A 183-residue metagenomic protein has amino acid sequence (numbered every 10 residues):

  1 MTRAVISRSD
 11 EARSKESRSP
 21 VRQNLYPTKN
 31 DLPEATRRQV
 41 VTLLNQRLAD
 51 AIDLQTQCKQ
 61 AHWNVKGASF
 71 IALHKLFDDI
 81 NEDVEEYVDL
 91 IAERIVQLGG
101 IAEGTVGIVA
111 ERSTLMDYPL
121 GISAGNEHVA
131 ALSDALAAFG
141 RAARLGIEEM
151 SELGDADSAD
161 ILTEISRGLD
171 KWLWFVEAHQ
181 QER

Functional and structural regions predicted by a protein language model:
T2-N30: Acidic, low-complexity proline/glycine-rich segments
L25-R47, G125-H128, L132: Disorder-to-helix initiation segments
T28-K29, E34, I71-D79, A102-P119 (+1 more regions): Charge-rich, acidic-biased intrinsically disordered regions
D31-Q39, L54-I80, R144-D157: Helix-loop segments that flank and shape redox-cofactor active sites
L44, L48, H74-N81, E85 (+4 more regions): Amphipathic, non-transmembrane alpha-helical scaffold segments
L48, Q55, H62, N81 (+6 more regions): A structural signal for well-ordered alpha-helices, especially hydrophobic packing surfaces of coiled-coils
K59, K66-I108: Conserved alpha-helical segments that form or flank metal/cofactor-binding pockets of metalloenzymes
D89, E93, G107-E164: Acidic/histidine-rich alpha-helical segments that form the ligand environment of transition-metal centers
